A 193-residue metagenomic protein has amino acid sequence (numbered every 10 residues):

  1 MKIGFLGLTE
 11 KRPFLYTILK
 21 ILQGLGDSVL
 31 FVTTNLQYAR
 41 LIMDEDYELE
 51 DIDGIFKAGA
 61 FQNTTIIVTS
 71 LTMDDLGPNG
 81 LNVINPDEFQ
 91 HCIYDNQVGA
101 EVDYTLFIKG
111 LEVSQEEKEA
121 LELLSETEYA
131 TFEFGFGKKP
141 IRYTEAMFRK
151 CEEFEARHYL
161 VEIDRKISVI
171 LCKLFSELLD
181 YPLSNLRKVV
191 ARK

Functional and structural regions predicted by a protein language model:
M1-D27: Walker A (P-loop) phosphate-binding motif
G4-T9, L30-V102: P-loop/Walker-type NTP enzyme "switch/lid" segment
L15, L41-I42, E116-E119: Short glycine-/acidic-enriched loop or helix-start segments at secondary-structure transitions that form or flank
I18-L25, L124, M147-C151, L178: Hydrophobic, Leu/Ile/Phe/Ala-enriched alpha-helical segments that form helix-helix packing faces
Q23-G26, Q37, V161-E162, C172-L174: Bimodal feature
P78-K173: Conserved catalytic-core segment of NTP-binding enzymes
I167-K193: NTP-binding/hydrolysis catalytic cores, primarily Walker-type P-loop NTPases
